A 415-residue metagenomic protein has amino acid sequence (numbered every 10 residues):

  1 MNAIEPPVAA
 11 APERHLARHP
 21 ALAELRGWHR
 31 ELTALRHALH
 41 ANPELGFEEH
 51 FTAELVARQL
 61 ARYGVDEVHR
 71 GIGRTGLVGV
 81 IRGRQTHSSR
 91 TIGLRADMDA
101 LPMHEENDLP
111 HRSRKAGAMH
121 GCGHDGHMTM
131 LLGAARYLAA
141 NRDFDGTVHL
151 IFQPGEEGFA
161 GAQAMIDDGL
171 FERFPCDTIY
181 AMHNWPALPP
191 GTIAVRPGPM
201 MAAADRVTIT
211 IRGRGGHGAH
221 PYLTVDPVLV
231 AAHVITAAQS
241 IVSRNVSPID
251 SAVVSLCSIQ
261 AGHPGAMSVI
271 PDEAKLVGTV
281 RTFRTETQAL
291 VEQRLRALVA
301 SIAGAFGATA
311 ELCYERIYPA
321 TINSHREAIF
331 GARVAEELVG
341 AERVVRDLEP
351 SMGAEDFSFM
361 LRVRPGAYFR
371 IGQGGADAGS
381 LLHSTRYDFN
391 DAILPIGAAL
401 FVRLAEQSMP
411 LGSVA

Functional and structural regions predicted by a protein language model:
N2-A9, E13-L16, L229-A415: Metal-dependent amide/peptide-bond hydrolase catalytic core, centered on the "pita-bread" metallohydrolase fold
I4-H120, T129-L132, R136-F144: Acidic/His- and Gly-rich active-site-bordering loop/insert found across diverse amide/peptide-bond hydrolases
L39, G79, L94, H124 (+8 more regions): Divalent metal-coordination and catalytic microenvironments
F47, H120-T129, P221-L229, D388-A399: Short, conserved micro-motifs enriched in small and acidic residues
D66, C176-D177, P365: Conserved acidic residues
G93-R95, H104, V207-I209, Y368-Q373: Non-cysteine beta-strand/loop elements that form the S-adenosyl-L-methionine
L101-M103, N107-M119, D125-G126, L138 (+2 more regions): Histidine/acidic-residue-rich, glycine-tolerant segments that coordinate divalent metal ions
